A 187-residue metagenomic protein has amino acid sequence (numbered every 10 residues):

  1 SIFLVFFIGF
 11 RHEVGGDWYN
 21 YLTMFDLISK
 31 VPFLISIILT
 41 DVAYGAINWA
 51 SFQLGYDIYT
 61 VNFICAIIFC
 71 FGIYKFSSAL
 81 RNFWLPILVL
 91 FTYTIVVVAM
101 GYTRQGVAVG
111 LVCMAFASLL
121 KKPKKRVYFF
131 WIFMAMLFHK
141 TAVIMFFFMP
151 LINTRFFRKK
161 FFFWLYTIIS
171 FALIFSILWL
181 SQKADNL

Functional and structural regions predicted by a protein language model:
S1-F3, I64-I68, G106-V112, F138 (+1 more regions): Membrane-embedded alpha-helical segments of multi-pass membrane proteins, especially the transmembrane helices
Y19-L22, F156-L187: Alpha-helical transmembrane segments and terminal signal-anchor/GPI-anchor hydrophobic tails, characterized by long
Y19-Y56: Short hydrophobic/aromatic helix or loop-helix immediately within or flanking a transmembrane segment in polytopic
N48-S51, V61-G72, Q105: Transmembrane alpha-helices of multi-pass, membrane-embedded glycan-processing enzymes that use lipid-linked
Y74-Y93: Transmembrane-helix signature of polytopic, membrane-embedded enzymes that assemble or transfer cell-envelope glycans
I95, S118, V127-L151: Membrane-interface alpha helices of multi-pass inner-membrane proteins
M100-G106: Short acidic/glycine- and proline-prone juxtamembrane loop motifs at membrane-interface regions of multi-pass membrane
V112-R126: Membrane-interface transmembrane helices that cradle and orient dolichyl/undecaprenyl
